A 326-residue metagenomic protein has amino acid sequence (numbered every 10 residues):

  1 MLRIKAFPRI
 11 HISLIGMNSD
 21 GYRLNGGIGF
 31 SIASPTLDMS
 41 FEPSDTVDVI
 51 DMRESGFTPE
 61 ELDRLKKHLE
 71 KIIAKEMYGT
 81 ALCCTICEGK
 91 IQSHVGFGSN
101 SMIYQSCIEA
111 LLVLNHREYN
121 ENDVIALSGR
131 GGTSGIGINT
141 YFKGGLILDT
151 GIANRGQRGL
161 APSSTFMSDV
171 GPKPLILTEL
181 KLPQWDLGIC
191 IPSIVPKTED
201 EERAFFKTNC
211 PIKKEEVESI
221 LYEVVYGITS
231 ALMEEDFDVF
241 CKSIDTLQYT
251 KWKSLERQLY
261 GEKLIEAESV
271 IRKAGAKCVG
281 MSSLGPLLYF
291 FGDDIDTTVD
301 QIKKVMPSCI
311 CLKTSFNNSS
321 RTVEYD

Functional and structural regions predicted by a protein language model:
M1-V95, E109-N122, G132, N317-S319 (+1 more regions): ATP-binding N-lobe of GHMP and related small-molecule kinases
L2-K5, S13, S19-G27, N120-K277 (+1 more regions): ATP-dependent small-molecule kinase catalytic core of the GHMP/sugar-kinase superfamily and closely related
I32-S34, N100, L182-D186: Short Pro/Gly-enriched coil loops immediately N-terminal to beta-strands
L62, G98-S101, G292-I295: Conserved strand-to-helix beginnings and helix N-cap segments that scaffold or border functional pockets
E88-V113, G132-Y141, V279-L284: Glycine/serine-rich anion-binding loops at beta->alpha junctions that coordinate negatively charged ligand groups
P286-L288: Conserved PLP-binding catalytic core of the aspartate aminotransferase-like
